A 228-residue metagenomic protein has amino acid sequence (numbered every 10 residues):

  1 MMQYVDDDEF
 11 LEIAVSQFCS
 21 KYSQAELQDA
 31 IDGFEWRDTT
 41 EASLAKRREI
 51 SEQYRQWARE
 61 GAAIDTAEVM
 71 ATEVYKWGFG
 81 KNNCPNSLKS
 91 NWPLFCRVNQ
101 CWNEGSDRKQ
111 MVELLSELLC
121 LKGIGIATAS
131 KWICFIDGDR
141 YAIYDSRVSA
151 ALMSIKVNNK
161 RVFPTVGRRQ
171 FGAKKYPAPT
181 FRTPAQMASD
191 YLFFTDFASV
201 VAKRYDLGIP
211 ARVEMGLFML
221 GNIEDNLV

Functional and structural regions predicted by a protein language model:
M1-T39, S43-R47, D145-V228: C-terminal accessory module of base-excision DNA glycosylases/AP lyases that mediates lesion recognition and DNA
S20-E117: Long, highly charged, low-complexity intrinsically disordered interaction regions that mediate electrostatic DNA/RNA
G78-N83, D137-R140, K156, G221-D225: Short alpha-helix boundary/capping elements
C101-S116, C120, F135-P164: Accessory alpha-helical DNA-binding modules that contact the DNA backbone or grooves
G125-I126: Small-residue hinge/turn detector
A129-C134: Short hydrophobic alpha-helical segments that form membrane-spanning helices or hydrophobic packing faces of helical
